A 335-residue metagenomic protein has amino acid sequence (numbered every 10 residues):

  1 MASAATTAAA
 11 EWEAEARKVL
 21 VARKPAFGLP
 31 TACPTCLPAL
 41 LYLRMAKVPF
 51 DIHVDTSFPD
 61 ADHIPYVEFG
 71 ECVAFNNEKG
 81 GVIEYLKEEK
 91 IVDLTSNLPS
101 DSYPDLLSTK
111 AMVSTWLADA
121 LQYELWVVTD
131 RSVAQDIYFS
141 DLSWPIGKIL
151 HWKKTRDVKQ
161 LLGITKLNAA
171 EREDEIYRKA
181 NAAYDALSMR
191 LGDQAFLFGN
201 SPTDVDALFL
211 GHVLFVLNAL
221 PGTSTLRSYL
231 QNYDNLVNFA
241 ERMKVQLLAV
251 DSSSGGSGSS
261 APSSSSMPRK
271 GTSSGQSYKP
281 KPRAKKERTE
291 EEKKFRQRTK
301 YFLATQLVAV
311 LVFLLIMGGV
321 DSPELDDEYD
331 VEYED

Functional and structural regions predicted by a protein language model:
A2-H151, L197, K281-R283, E287-D335: GST-like domain detector, emphasizing the conserved glutathione-binding G-site in the N-terminal thioredoxin-like
P38, Y42-M45, K179-A186, R190 (+1 more regions): Amphipathic alpha-helical segments that form well-ordered structural scaffolds and often line/cohere around active
I52-F58, P202, G255-S259: Acidic carboxylate-rich catalytic motifs and surrounding loops in phosphoryl-/glycosyl-chemistry enzymes
I146-I164: A structural motif
L161-F196, N200: A mid-sequence, solvent-exposed acidic-amphipathic segment
R190, H212-S254, I316-E328: Short His-centered aromatic/hydrophobic patch
N200-N218: GST superfamily/GST-like fold recognition
R227-S228, V237-E291: Juxtamembrane amphipathic/hinge helix adjacent to a transmembrane helix
